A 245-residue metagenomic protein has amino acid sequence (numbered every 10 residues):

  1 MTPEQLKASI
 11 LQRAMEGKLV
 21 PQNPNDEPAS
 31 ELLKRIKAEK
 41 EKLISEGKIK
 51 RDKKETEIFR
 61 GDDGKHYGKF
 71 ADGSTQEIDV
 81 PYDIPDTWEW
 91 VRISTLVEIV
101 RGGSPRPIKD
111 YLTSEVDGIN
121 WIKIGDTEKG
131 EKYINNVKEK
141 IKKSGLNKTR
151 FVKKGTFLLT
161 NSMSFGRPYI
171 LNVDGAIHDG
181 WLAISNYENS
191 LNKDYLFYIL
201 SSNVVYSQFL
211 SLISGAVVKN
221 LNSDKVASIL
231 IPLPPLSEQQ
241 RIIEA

Functional and structural regions predicted by a protein language model:
M1-K42, Q208, L212, K225-A245: Amphipathic alpha-helical coiled-coil/heptad-repeat segments
S9, R13, K18, T75-S104 (+3 more regions): Non-catalytic DNA-recognition/assembly elements of restriction-modification systems
P28-D83: Phosphate/adenylate-binding "loop-and-lid" substructures adjacent to NTP/NAD/dNTP-binding pockets in NTP-dependent
K42-K53, G64, E89-G130, N147-K148 (+1 more regions): Low-complexity, Lys/Gly-biased intrinsically disordered segments
G73-D79, S94-Y111, G125-K154, N172 (+1 more regions): Sequence-specific dsDNA recognition surfaces
I78, G180-L182, K225-I229: Short amphipathic alpha-helical segments
E89-I93, S185, N189-N192, I199 (+2 more regions): Catalytic cores of nucleotide-enabled group-transfer and carboxylate-activating enzymes in metabolic and assembly-line
K123-G125, N136-S201, I213, N222: A short beta-sheet element
